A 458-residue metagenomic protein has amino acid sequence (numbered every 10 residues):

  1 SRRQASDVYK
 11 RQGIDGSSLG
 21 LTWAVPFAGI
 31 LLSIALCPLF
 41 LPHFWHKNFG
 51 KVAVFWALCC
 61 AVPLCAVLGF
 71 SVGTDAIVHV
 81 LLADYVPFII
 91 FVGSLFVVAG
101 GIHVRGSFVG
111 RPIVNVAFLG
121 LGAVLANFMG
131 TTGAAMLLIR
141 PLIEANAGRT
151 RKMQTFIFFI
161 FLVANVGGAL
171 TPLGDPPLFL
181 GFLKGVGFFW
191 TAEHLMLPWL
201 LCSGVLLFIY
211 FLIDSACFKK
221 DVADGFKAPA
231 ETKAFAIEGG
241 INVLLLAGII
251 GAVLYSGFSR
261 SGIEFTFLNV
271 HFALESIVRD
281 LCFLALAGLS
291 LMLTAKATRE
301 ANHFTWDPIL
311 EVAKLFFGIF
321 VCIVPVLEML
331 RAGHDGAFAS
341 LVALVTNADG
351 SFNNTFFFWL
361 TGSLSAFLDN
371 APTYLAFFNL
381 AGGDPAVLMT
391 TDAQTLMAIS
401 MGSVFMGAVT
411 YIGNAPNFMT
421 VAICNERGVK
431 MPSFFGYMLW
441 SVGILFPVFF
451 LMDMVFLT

Functional and structural regions predicted by a protein language model:
R2-Y9: Short, small-residue-biased leader/transition segments that mark boundaries at the very start of proteins
K10, P42-H43, V62-D84, F96-G110 (+4 more regions): Transmembrane alpha-helix boundary signature
Q12-W23, F44-K51, T74-V86, F189-P198 (+4 more regions): Interfacial loop-to-helix junctions that mark the boundaries of transmembrane helices in multi-pass membrane
T22-I34, N48-C65, Y85-L95, G120 (+3 more regions): Hydrophobic mid-bilayer segments of alpha-helices in multi-pass membrane transport proteins, especially secondary
P63-C65, A126, M136-R151, T155-I157 (+5 more regions): Membrane-interfacial helix-loop connectors
R151, L170-T171, L180, F189-I237 (+1 more regions): Juxtamembrane and boundary regions of transmembrane helices in multi-pass small-molecule transporters and channels
T191-L293: Core mid-bundle transmembrane helix pairs that form the ion/substrate translocation pathway in diverse multi-pass
L246-A376: Transmembrane helical segments that form the transport core of multi-pass membrane transport proteins
